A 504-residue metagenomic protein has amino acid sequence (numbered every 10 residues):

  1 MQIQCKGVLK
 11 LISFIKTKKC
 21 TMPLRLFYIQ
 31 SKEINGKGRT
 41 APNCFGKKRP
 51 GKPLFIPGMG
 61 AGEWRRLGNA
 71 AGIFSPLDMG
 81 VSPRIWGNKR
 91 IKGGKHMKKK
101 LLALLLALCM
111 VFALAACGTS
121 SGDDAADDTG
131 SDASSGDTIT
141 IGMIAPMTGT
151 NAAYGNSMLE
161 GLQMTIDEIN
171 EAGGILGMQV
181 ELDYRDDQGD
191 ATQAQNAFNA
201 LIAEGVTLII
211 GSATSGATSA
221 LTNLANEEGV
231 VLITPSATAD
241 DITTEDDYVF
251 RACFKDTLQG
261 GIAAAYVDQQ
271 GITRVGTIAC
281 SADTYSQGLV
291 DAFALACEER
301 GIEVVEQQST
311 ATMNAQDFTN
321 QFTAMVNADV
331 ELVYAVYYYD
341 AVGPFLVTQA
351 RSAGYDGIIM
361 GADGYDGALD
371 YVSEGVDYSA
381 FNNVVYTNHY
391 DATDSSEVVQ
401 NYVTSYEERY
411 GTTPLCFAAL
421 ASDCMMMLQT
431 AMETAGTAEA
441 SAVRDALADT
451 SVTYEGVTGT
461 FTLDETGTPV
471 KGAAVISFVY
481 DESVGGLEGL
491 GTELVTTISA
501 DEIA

Functional and structural regions predicted by a protein language model:
Q4-T140, E171, A203, T492-A504: Short, low-complexity disordered leader/linker segments with a strong preference for bacterial N-terminal type II
D123-D128, D132, A153-E160, A172-D241 (+3 more regions): Beta-alpha junction/loop-to-helix N-cap segments that form part of ligand/metal-binding clefts
S135, I139-Q163, R185-A191, A213-T214 (+3 more regions): Extracytoplasmic "Venus flytrap"
V249-A311, L332, L428: An alpha-beta-alpha
V290-T387: Extracellular/periplasmic bilobed ligand-binding domains
A294, Y339-G343, A392-A448: Extracellular/periplasmic ligand-binding modules, especially the Venus flytrap/periplasmic-binding
V347-S422, E493-S499: Extracellular/periplasmic periplasmic-binding protein-like sensory domains
E408-L415, Q429-L487: Segments of small-molecule ligand-sensing domains
